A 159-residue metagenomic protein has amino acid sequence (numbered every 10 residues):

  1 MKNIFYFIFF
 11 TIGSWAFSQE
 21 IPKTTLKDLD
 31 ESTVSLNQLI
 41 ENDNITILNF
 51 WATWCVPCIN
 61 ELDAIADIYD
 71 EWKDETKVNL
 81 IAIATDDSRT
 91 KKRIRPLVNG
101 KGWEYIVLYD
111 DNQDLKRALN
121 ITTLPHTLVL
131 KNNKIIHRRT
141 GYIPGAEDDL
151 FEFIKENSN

Functional and structural regions predicted by a protein language model:
M1-E20: Bacterial Sec-dependent N-terminal signal peptides
T25-I45: A short beta-strand-turn-helix
D43-T46, W51-W54, T123: Short pre-active-site segment immediately N-terminal to redox-active cysteine/selenocysteine motifs in thiol-based
I47-L48, L80, T127: Hydrophobic beta-strand anchors of alpha/beta hydrolase catalytic cores
C55-I59: Short, thiol/selenol-centered motifs that function as redox-active sites or metal-ligating centers
N60-G100, N112-L115: Structural microenvironment flanking redox-active thiols in thiol-disulfide oxidoreductases
L97-V129: Short, internal strand/loop/helix patches that form the active-site neighborhood or redox-interaction surface
L130-N159: Thiol-/selenol-based redox modules, centered on thioredoxin-like and closely related oxidoreductase domains
